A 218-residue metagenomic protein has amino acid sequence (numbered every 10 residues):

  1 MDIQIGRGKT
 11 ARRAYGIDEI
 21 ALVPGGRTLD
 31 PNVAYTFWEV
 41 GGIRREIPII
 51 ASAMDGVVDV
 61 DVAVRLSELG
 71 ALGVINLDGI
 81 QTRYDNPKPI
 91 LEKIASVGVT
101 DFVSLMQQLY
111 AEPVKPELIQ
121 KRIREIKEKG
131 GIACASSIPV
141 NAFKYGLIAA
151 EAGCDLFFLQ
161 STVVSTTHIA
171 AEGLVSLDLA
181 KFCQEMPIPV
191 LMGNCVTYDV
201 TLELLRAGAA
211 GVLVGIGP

Functional and structural regions predicted by a protein language model:
M1-P218: Active-site entrance/lid segments in N-terminal catalytic domains of soluble metabolic enzymes
